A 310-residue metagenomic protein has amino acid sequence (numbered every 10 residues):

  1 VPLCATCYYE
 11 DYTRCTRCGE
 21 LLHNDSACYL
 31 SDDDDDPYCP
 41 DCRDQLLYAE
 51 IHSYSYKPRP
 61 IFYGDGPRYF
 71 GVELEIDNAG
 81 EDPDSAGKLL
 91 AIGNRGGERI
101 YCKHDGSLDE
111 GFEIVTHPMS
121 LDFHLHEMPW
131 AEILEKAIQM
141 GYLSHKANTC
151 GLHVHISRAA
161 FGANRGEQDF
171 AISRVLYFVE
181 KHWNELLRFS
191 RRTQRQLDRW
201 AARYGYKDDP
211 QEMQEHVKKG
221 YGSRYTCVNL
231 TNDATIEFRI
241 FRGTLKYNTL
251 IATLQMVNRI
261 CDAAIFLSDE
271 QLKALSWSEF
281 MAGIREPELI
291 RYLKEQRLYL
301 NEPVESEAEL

Functional and structural regions predicted by a protein language model:
V1, S26-D36: Short linker/helix segments within small regulatory modules
C4, C15-C18, C39-C42: Short cysteine-rich clusters marking metal-coordination/redox-active sites
R14-T16, D25-Y29, A49-E50: Short Cys/His-rich "knuckle" micro-motifs
P40-G141: Terminal catalytic/cofactor-binding subdomain
G71, D169-T244: Aromatic/basic-lined ligand-recognition segments that form π-stacking hydrophobic pockets flanked by Lys/Arg to engage
G111-E113, H145-G162, T235-R239: Histidine-centered divalent-metal-coordination microenvironment in nucleic-acid enzymes
F123-L134, A160-R191, K246-C261, L298-S306 (+1 more regions): Helical (often loop-to-helix) elements that flank the catalytic cores of nucleotide-handling enzymes
H145, N184-D198, D262-Y292, L298: Flexible helix-coil linker/hinge segments at domain or subdomain boundaries
